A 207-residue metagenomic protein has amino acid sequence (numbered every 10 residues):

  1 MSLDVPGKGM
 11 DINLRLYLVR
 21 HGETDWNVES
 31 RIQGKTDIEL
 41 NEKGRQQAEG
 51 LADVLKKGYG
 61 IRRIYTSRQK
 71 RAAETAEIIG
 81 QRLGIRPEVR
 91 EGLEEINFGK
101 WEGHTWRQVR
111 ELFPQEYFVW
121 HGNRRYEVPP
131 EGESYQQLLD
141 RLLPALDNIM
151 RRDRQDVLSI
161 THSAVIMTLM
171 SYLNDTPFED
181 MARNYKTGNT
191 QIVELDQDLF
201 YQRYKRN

Functional and structural regions predicted by a protein language model:
L3, L14, E23-V89: Active-site-proximal alpha-helix that buttresses catalytic centers in soluble enzyme cores
D11-Y17: Extreme N-terminal starter segment of soluble prokaryotic enzymes
L16, D153-A164: Generic beta-sheet signal
T24, V165-I166: Short active-site segment of divalent metal-dependent hydrolases/proteases that encodes the spacing between
K57-G60, I149-D156: Glycine-rich phosphate-binding loop signature in dinucleotide/nucleotide-binding domains
T66-S67, D140, I160-T161: Short beta-strand scaffold positions
Q81-R141, Y204: Phosphate-handling substructures
T176-Q202: Domain-level recognition of soluble alpha/beta enzyme cores, biased toward histidine phosphatases/phosphomutases
